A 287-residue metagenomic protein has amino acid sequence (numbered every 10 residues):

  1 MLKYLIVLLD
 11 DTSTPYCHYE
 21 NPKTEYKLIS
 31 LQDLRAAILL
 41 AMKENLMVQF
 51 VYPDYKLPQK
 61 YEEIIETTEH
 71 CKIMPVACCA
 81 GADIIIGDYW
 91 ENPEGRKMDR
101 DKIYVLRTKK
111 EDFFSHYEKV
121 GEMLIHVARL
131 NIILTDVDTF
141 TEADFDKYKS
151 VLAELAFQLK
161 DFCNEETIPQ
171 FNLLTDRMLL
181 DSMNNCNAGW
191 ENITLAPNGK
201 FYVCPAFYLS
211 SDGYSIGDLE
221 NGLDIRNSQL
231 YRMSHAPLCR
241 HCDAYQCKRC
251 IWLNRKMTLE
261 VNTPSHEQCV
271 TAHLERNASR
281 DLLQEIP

Functional and structural regions predicted by a protein language model:
M1-A36, L40-E44, R249: Canonical Radical SAM [4Fe-4S] cluster-binding loop centered on the CxxxCxxC motif and its immediate flanking residues
I6, E25-L31, A196, T258-L259 (+1 more regions): Extracellular/mature segments of secreted proteins
I6-H18, K56-L57, I133, Q170 (+2 more regions): Class I S-adenosyl-L-methionine
S13-Y16, V76-A80, G87, L106-T108 (+2 more regions): Active-site pocket-lining/capping segments in soluble small-molecule metabolic enzymes
N21-K23, L134-D138, T175: Short, histidine-centered active-site or binding-site loop motifs used for metal coordination, general acid-base
Q32-A143: Radical SAM/AdoMet-radical enzyme domain recognition
R129, D138-S211: A C-terminal junction/extension of Radical SAM enzymes
Y208-P287: Flexible mid-to-C-terminal extensions adjoining Fe-S/redox cofactors in radical SAM and related proteins
